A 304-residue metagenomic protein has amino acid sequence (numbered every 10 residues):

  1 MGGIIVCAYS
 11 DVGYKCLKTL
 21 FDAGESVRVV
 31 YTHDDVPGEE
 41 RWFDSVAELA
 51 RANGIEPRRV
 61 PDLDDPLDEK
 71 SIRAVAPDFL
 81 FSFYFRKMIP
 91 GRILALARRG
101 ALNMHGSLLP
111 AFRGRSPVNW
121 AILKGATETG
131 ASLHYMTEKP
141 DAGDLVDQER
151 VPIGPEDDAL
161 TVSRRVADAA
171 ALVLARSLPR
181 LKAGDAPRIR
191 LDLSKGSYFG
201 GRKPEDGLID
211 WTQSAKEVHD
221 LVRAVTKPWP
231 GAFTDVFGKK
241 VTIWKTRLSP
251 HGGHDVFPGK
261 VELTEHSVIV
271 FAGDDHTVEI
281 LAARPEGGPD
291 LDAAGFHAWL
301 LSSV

Functional and structural regions predicted by a protein language model:
M1-R41: N-terminal Rossmann-like dinucleotide-binding module
G2-G3, A23, F79-Y198, K203: Donor/substrate-binding cores of folate-linked one-carbon enzymes
A8, V30, A50, L80 (+6 more regions): A residue-level signal for conserved active-site and pocket-lining positions in enzyme catalytic cores
Y9-V12, P61-D64, F85-M88, T226: Short beta->alpha connector loops
V27, G54-R58, G100-A101, T129: Hydrophobic beta-strand scaffold residues
V30-F79: N-terminal glycine-/serine-/threonine-rich beta1-alpha1-beta2 phosphate-ribose binding loop of Rossmann-like
G200-Q213: Acyl-group handling in specialized metabolite and lipid biosynthesis
T212-V304: An anion-binding loop in the catalytic cleft
